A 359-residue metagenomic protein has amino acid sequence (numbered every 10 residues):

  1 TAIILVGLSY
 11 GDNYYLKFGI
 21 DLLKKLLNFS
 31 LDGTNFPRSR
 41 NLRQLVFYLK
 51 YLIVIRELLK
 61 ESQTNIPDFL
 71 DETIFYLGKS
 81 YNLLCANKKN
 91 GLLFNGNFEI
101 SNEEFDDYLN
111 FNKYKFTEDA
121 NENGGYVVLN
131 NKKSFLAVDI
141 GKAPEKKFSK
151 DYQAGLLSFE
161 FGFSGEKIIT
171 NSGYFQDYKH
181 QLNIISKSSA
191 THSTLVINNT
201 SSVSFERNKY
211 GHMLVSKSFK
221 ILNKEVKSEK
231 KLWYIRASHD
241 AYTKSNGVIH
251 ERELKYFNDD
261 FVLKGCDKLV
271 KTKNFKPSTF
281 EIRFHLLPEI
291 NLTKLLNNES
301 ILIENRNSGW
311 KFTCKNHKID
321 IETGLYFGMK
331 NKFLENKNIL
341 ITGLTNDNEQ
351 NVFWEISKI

Functional and structural regions predicted by a protein language model:
T1-R43, N112-K115: Active-site lining segments of carbohydrate-active enzymes
A2, Y81, L93, V128 (+9 more regions): Generic structural signal for residues positioned in beta-strands
I4, F36-T170, Y174: Carbohydrate-active enzyme catalytic cores, enriched for enzymes that act on polyanionic acidic polysaccharides
Y10, S30-P37, L84-K88, S202 (+2 more regions): Short secondary-structure junctions and interdomain/linker hinges
Y10-Y14, E61-S62, N274: Secondary-structure transition/capping motifs at alpha-helix termini and the adjoining loop/turn into the next element
K17-D21, T64-T73, L296-I301: Short alpha-helical "patches" and their helix-cap loops
D177-I359: CBM-like, beta-strand-rich accessory domains located in the C-terminal region of large, secreted polysaccharide-active
